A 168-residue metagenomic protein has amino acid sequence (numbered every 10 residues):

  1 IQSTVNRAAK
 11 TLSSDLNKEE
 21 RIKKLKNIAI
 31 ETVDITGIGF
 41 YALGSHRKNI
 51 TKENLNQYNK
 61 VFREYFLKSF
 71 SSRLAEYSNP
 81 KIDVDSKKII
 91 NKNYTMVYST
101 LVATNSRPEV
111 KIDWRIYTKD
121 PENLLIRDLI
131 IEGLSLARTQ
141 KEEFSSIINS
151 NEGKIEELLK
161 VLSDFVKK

Functional and structural regions predicted by a protein language model:
I1-L74: Early exported N-terminus immediately downstream of N-terminal targeting peptides
D15, K88, I130-G133: Short loop or secondary-structure boundary microenvironments that flank and position key functional residues
F40-G44, E76-K81, S146-I148: Juxtamembrane/interface motifs at transmembrane-helix termini
R47, E64-Y65, A103-T104, I131-L136: Solvent-exposed loop/turn segments at secondary-structure junctions within structured extracellular/periplasmic domains
K68-V110, V161, F165-K168: Surface-exposed, charged secondary-structure patches
E109-R138: Short beta-strand edge/turn micro-motifs at domain boundaries
D128-K168: Low-complexity, intrinsically disordered terminal/linker segments enriched in charged and Gly/Pro repeats
